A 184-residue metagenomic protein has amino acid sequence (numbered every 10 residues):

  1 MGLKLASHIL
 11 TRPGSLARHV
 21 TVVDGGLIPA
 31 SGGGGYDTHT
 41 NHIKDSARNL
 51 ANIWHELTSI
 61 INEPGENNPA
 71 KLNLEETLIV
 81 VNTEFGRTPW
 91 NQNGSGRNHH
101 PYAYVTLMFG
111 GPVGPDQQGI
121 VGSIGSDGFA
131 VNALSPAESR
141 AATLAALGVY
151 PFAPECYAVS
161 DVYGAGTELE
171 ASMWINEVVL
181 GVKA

Functional and structural regions predicted by a protein language model:
M1-A70: Anion-binding catalytic surfaces of enzymes that hydrolyze or transfer phosphate/sulfate esters
L16, E76, P101-A103, E155: A structure-centric signal for secondary-structure junctions around beta-strands
R18-G26, L57, T77-G86, T106 (+1 more regions): Beta-strand elements within well-structured catalytic alpha/beta cores of enzymes that handle phosphate/sulfate esters
L27-G34, G86-N91, P115-D116, Y163-A165: Flexible loop/turn segments at secondary-structure boundaries
G35, L107-M108, G119-I120: Residue-level preference for alpha-helix termini and adjacent loops
N49, N98-P101, S135: Short acidic-hydrophobic sequence patches enriched in Asp/Glu that either
T58-E76, N93, D116-A184: Membrane-interface soluble catalytic domains
L72, V80-D116: Histidine-centered active-site microenvironments of extracellular/periplasmic hydrolases and transferases
